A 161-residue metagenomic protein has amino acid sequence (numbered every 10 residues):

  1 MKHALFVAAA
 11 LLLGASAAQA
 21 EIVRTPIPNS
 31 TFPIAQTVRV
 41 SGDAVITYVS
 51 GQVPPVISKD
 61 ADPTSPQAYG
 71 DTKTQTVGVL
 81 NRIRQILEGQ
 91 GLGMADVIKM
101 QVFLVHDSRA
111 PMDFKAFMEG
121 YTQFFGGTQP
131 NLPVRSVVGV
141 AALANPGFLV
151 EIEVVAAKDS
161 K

Functional and structural regions predicted by a protein language model:
H3-N81, Q85-I98, D107-K161: N-terminal presequence-like segments and the immediate start of the first folded domain
